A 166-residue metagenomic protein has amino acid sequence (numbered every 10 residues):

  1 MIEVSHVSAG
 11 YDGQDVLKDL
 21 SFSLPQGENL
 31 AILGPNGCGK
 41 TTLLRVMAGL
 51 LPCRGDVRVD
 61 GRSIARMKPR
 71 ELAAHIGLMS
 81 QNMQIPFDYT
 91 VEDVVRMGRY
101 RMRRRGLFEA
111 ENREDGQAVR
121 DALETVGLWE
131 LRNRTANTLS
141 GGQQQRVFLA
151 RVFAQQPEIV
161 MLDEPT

Functional and structural regions predicted by a protein language model:
L33-P35: The feature captures the beta-strand-to-loop junction immediately N-terminal to the Walker
A48: Helix-to-loop junction immediately C-terminal to a conserved catalytic motif
G55-S63, L72: Conserved ABC transporter NBD signature motif
R96, E111-L131: Conserved ABC ATPase "signature" region
T135-L139, Q143: Conserved ABC ATPase signature
Q156: Conserved catalytic motifs of ABC-family nucleotide-binding domains
V160-E164: Catalytic Walker B motif of ABC-type/P-loop ATPase nucleotide-binding domains
